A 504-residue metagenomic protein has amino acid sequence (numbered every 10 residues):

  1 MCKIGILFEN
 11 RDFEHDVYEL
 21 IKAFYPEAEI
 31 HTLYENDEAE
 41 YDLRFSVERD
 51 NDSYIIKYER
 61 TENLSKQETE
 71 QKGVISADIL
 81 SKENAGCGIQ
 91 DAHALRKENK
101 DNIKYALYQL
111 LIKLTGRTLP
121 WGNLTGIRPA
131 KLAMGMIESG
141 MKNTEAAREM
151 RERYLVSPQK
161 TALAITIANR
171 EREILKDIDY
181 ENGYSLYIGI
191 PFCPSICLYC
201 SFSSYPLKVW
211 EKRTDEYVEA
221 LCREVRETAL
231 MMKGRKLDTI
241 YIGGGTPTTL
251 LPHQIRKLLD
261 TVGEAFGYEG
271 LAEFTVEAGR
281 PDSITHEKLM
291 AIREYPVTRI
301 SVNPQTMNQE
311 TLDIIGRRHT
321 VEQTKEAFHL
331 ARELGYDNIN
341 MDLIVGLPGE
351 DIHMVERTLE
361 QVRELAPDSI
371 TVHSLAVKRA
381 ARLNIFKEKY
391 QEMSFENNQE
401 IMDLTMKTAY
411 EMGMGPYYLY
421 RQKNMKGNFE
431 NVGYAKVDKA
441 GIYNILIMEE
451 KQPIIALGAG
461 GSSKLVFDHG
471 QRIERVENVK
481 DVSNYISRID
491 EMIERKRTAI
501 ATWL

Functional and structural regions predicted by a protein language model:
M1-N143, E152, L221, V437-L504: Radical SAM enzyme core and accessory elements
I30-Y34, A380-L457: A C-terminal junction/extension of Radical SAM enzymes
T115-T118, E138-L186: N-terminal [4Fe-4S]-dependent radical SAM core
T166-I167, Y199, V276: Key residue(s) within conserved catalytic/signature motifs
E181-E216: Canonical Radical SAM [4Fe-4S] cluster-binding loop centered on the CxxxCxxC motif and its immediate flanking residues
G189, S301, I370-S374, N444-I445 (+1 more regions): Beta-strand scaffold of nucleotide-dependent catalytic cores
S204-L404: Conserved non-cysteine loop/helix-boundary elements of the Radical SAM core domain that shape
P247, N424, G460-S463: Short, glycine-/Ser/Thr-/acidic-enriched flexible segments
